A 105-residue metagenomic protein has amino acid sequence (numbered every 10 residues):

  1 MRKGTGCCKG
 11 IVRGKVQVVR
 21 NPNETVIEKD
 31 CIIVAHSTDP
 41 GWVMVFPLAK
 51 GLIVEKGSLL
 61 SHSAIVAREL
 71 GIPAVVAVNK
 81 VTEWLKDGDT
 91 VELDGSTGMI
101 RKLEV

Functional and structural regions predicted by a protein language model:
M1-V105: Non-catalytic, soluble scaffold/interaction modules
